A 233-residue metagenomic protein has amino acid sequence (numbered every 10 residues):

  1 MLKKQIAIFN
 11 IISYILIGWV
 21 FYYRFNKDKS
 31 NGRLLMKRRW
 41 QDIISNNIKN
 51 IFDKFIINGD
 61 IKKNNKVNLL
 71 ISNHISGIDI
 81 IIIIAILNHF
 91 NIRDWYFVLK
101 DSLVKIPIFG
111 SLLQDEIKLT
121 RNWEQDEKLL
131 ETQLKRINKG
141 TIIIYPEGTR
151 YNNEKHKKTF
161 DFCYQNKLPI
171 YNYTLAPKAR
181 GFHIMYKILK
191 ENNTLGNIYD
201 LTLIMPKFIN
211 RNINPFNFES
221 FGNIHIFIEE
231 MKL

Functional and structural regions predicted by a protein language model:
M1-L69, I81-I82: Membrane-anchoring hydrophobic helices of lipid-metabolizing enzymes
F25-G32, R39, N122-E124, N166-P169 (+1 more regions): Alpha-helix capping and helix-coil boundary motifs
R39, P177, S220: Short acidic-hydrophobic sequence patches enriched in Asp/Glu that either
N50-P215: Soluble catalytic domains of membrane acyltransferases
E219-L233: A recognition module on extended beta-rich or small alphabeta surfaces enriched in W/G with H and D/E
